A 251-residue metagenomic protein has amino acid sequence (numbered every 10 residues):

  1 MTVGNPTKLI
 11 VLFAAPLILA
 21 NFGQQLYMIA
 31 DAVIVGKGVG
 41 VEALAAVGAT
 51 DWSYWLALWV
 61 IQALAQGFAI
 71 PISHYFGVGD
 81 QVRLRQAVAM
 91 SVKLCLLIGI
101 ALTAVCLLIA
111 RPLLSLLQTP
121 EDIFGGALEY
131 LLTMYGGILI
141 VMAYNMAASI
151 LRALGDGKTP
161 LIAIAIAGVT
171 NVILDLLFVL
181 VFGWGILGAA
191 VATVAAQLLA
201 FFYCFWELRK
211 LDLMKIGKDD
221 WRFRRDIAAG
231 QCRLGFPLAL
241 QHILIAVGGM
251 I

Functional and structural regions predicted by a protein language model:
M1-A14, I72-L139, I173, V181-F236: Short alpha-helical transmembrane segments in multi-pass integral membrane proteins
L17-I70, M134-V141, A229-I251: Transmembrane helix-bundle signature of multi-pass secondary active exporters and lipid flippases
I29, G38-V41, Y75-V78, A153-L154 (+2 more regions): Helix-loop interface residues and adjacent transmembrane-helix termini in multi-pass membrane transporters, primarily
I29-A32, A104, P112, M146-I150 (+3 more regions): Alpha-helical transmembrane segments of multipass membrane proteins
A45-A104, V141-P160: Small-residue-rich hydrophobic transmembrane alpha-helices
C95, I150-L176, L187, V191-V194: Alpha-helical transmembrane segments of multi-pass membrane transporters/permeases
Y144-A147, K215-F223, Q241-M250: Juxtamembrane/interfacial segments around transmembrane helices
